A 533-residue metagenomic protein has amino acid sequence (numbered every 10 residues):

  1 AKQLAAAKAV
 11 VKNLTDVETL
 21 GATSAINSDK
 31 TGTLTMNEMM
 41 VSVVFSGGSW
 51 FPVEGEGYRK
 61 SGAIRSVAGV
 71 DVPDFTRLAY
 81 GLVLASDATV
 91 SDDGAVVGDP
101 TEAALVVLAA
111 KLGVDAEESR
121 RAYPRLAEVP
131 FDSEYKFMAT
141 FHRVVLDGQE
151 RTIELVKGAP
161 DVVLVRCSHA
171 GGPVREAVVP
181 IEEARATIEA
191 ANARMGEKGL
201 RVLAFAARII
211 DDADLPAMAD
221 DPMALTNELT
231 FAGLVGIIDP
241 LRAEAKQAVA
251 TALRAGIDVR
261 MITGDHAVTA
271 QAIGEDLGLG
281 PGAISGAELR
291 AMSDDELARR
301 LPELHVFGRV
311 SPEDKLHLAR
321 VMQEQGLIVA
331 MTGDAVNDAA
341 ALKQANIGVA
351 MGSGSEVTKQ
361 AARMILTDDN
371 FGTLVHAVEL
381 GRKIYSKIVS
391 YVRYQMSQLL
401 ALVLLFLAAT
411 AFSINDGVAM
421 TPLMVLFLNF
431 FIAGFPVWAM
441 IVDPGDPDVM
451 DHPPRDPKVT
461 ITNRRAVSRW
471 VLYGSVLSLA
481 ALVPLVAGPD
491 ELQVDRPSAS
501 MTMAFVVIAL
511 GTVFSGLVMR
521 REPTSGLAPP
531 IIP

Functional and structural regions predicted by a protein language model:
A1, D29-G32, L82, L105 (+16 more regions): Residue-level signature of catalytic and energy-coupling elements of molecular machines, predominantly ATP/GTP-dependent
A1-S28, V235, A252-L253, R320 (+4 more regions): Hydrophobic alpha-helical transmembrane segments
T15, F45, S49-F131, D161-L200: ATP-binding catalytic core of ATPases
A22-M40, M195, I262, V336-N337: Asp-based phosphoryl-transfer active-site loop
N37-K60, E275-G278, N346-T358, M364 (+1 more regions): Basic, amphipathic juxtamembrane/active-site segments that coordinate anionic phosphate or diphosphate groups
D74-T76, P281-M331, A335, A345 (+1 more regions): Membrane-embedded transport module
V96-V97, D115-R120, F141-V321, Q325 (+3 more regions): Cytosolic catalytic headpieces and adjacent flexible linkers of membrane translocases
L527-P533: Cytoplasmic-side transmembrane-helix entry/capping segments in multi-pass membrane proteins
